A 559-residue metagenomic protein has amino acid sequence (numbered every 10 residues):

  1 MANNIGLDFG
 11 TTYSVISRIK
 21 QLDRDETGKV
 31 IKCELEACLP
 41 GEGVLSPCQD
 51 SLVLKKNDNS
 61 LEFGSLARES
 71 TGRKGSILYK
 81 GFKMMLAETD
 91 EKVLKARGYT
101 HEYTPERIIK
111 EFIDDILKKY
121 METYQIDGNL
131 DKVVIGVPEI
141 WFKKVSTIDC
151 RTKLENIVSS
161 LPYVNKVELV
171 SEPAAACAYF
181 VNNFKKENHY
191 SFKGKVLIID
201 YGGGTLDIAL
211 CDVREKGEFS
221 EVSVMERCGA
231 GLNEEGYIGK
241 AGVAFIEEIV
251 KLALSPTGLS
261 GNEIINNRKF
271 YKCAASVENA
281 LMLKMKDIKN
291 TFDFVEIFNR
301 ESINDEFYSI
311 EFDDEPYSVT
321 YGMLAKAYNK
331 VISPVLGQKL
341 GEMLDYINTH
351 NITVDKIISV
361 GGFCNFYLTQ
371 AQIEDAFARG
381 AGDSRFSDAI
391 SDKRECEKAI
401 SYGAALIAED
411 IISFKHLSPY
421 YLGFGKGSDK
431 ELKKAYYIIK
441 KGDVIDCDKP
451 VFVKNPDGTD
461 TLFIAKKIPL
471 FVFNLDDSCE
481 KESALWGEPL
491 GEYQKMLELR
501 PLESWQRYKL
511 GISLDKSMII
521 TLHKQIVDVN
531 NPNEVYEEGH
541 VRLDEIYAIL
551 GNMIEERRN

Functional and structural regions predicted by a protein language model:
M1, V167-I199, K398-S413: Conserved phosphate-binding catalytic cores of ATP/NTP-utilizing and phosphoryl-transfer enzymes
A2-E26, F184-V224, Y508-Q525: Gly/Thr-rich phosphate-binding beta-strand-loop-beta motif of the actin/hexokinase/Hsp70
T11, G261-N262, D383-L499: Acidic, glycine/GT-rich loop-and beta-edge segments that sit at the periphery of enzyme/chaperone cores
E26-N156, L161, A241-F298, I549-N559: Phosphate-binding loop and its immediate beta->loop->alpha context in nucleotide/phosphate-handling enzymes
R68-E69, R73-S76, L86, E234-Q372: Gly/charged contiguous loops adjacent to phosphate- or pyrophosphate-bearing nucleotide/cofactor binding elements
K95-M121, E311-I347, F452-V453, L462-A465 (+1 more regions): Adenine-nucleotide phosphate-binding core of ATP-dependent small-molecule kinases
V133-C150, V331, N351-A376, D392-E397: Glycine-rich phosphate-binding loops at beta-strand->alpha-helix junctions
L161-A175, I373-G403: Conserved phosphate-binding/catalytic loops in two-lobed NTP-binding clefts
